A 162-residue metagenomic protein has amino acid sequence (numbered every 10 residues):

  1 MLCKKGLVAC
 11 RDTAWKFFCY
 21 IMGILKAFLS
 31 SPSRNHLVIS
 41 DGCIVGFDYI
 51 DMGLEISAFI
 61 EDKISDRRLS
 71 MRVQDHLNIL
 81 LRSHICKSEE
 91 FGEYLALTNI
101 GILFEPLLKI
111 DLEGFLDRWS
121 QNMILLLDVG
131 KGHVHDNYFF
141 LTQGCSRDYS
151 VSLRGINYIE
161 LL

Functional and structural regions predicted by a protein language model:
L2-K87, D136-S150, I156-L162: Extended, compositionally biased accessory segments flanking or bridging domains
R34-L37, G92-A96, I124-L126: Residue-level preference for the first positions of well-ordered beta-strands
I39-D41, L97-I100, L127-G130: Short His-Asn-centered micro-motif
Q74, N78-R82, L97, K109 (+1 more regions): Generic internal hydrophobic packing segments that stabilize the cores of diverse globular domains
S83-G92, F115, W119-Q121: Compositional signal for N-terminal targeting/processing segments
E89-L108: Conserved P-loop NTPase "ATPase switch" module shared by AAA+ and STAND
I102-L162: Replace "adjacent to P-loop NTPase cores in ATP/GTP-dependent enzymes" with "adjacent to NTP-binding cores
